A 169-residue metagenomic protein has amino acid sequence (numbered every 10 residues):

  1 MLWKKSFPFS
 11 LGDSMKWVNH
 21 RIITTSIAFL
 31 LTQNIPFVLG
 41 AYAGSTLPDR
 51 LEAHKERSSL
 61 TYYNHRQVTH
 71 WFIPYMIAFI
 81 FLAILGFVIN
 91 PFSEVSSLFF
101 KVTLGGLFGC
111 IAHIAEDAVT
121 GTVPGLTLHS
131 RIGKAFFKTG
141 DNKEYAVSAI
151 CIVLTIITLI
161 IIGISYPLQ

Functional and structural regions predicted by a protein language model:
M1-Q169: N-terminal membrane-targeting hydrophobic helices
